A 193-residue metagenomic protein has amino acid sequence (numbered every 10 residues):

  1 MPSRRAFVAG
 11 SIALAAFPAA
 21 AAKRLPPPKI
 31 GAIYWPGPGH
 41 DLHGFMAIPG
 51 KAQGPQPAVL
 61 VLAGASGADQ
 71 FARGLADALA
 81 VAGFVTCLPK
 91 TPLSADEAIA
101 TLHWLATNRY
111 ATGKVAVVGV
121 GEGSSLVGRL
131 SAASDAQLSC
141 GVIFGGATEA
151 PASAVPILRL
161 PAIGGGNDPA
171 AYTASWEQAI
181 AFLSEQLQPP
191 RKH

Functional and structural regions predicted by a protein language model:
M1-A22: N-terminal export signals
A22-K51: N-terminal cap/lid segment of alpha/beta-hydrolase-fold proteins
P55-G64: Short beta-strand element of the alpha/beta-hydrolase
S66-A68: Serine-hydrolase catalytic-loop signature spanning alpha/beta hydrolases and amidase-signature enzymes
Q70-P89: Short amphipathic alpha-helix adjacent to the substrate-entry channel of hydrolases
L88-E97: Cap/lid segment of the alpha/beta-hydrolase catalytic domain
H103-S153: Primarily recognizes the serine-hydrolase "nucleophile elbow" in alpha/beta-hydrolase and SGNH/GDSL folds
L158-H193: C-terminal catalytic histidine-bearing segment of alpha/beta-hydrolase fold enzymes
